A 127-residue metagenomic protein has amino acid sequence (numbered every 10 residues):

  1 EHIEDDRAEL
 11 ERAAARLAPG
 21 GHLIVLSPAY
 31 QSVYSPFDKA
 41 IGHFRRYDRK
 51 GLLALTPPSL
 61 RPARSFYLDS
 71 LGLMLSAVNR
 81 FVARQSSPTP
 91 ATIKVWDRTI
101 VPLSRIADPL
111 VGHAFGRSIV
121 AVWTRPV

Functional and structural regions predicted by a protein language model:
E1-S35, K50-L53, A121-R125: Conserved SAM-binding loop
I3, R46, H113-A114: Short, solvent-exposed loop/helix junctions and linker helices that flank or host conserved functional motifs
P19-G20, P58-S59, R117: Structured helix-beta-strand junction loops
H22, F44, S118: Gly/Ser/Thr-rich beta-alpha loop segments that engage phosphate groups in nucleotides
Q31-D38, V82-S86: Short glycine/proline- and charge-enriched loop/turn segments that cap or connect secondary-structure elements
P36-A54, Y67-L68: Acceptor-substrate binding/catalytic loop of class I
L53-L68, R125: A SAM-dependent methyltransferase catalytic signature shared across enzymes that methylate proteins
Y67-V127: A C-terminal cap/extension of S-adenosyl-L-methionine-dependent methyltransferases that defines the acceptor-substrate
